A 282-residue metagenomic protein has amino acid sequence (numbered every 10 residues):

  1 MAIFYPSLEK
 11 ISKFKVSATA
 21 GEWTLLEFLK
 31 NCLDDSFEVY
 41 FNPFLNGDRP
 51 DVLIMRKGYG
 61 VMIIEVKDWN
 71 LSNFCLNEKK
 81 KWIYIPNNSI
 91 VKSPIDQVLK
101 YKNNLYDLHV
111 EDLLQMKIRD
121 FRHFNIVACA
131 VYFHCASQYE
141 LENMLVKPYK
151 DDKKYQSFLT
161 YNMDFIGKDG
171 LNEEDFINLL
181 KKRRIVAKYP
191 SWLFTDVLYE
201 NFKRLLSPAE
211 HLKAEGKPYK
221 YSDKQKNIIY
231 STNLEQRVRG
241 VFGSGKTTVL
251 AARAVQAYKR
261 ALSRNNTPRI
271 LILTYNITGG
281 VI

Functional and structural regions predicted by a protein language model:
M1-I63, N70-I282: The feature marks helicase ATPase cores and/or their adjacent C-terminal helical subdomains in SF1/SF2/AAA+ helicases
